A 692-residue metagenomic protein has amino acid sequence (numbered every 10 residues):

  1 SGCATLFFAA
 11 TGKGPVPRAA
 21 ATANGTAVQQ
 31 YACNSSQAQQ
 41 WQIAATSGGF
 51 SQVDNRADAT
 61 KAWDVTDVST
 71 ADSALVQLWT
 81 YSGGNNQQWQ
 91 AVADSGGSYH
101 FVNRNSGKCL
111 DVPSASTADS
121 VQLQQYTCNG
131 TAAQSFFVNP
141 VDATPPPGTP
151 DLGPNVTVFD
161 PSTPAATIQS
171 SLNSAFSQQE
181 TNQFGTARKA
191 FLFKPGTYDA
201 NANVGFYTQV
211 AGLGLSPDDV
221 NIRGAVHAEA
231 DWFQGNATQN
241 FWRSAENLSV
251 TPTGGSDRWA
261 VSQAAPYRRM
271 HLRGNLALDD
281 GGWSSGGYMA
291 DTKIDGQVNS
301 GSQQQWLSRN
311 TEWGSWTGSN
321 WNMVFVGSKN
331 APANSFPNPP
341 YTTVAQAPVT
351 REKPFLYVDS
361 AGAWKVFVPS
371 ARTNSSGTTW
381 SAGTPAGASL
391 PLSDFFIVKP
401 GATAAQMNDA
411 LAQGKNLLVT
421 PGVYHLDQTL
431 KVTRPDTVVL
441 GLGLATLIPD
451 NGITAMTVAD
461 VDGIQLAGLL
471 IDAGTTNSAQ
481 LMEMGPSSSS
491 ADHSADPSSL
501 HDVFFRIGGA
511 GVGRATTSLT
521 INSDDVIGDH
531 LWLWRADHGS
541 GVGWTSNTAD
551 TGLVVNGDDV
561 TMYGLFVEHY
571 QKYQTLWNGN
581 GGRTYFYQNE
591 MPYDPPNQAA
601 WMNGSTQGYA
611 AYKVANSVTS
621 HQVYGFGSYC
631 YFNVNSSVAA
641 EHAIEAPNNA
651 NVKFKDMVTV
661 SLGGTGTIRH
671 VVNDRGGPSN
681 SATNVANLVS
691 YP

Functional and structural regions predicted by a protein language model:
S1-N24, Q37-A71, N85-T117, S135-D142: Extracellular glycan-recognition/adhesion modules and their associated mucin-like linkers
A4, F206-S216, T238-T251, A264-N275 (+13 more regions): Right-handed parallel beta-helix
T5, G14, A27-V28, Q40 (+29 more regions): Structural detector of coil-to-beta-strand junctions
Q87-Q90, G96-D142, R309-W313, N648-P692: Extracellular glycan/ECM-engagement signal in secreted proteins
P147-T157, L172-Q179, L213, D218 (+6 more regions): Long, contiguous C-terminal flanking segments immediately downstream of a protein's structured core
P150-L192, P385-H425: Acidic Gly/Asp/Thr-rich repetitive segments characteristic of extracellular carbohydrate-active and adhesion proteins
Q169-G185, L192, T197-A211, V220-A264 (+6 more regions): Extracellular beta-strand-rich solenoid/capping regions of secreted or surface-exposed proteins that bind or remodel
Q179-Q183, R223-W232, G327-S328, A333 (+7 more regions): Acidic/polar low-complexity surface segments
